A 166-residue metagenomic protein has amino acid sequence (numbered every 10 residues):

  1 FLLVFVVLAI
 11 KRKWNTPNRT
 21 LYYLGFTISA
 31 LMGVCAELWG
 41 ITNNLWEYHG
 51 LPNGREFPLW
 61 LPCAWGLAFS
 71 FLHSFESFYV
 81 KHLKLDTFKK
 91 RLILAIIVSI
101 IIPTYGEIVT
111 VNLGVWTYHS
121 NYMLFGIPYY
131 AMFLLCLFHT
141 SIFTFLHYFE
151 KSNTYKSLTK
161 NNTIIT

Functional and structural regions predicted by a protein language model:
F1-T166: Aromatic-rich, lipid-facing transmembrane alpha helices and their immediate juxtamembrane interface loops in integral
